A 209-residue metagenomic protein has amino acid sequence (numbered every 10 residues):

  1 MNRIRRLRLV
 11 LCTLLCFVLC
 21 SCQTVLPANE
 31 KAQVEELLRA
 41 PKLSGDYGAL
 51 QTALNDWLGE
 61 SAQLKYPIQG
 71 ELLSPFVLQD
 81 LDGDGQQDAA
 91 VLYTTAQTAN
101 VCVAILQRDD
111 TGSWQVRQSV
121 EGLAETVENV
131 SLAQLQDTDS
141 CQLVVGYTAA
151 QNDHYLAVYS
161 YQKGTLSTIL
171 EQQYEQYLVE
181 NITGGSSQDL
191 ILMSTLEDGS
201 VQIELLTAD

Functional and structural regions predicted by a protein language model:
M1-N2: N-terminal hydrophobic targeting signals that begin at the initiator methionine
R5-L26: Sec-dependent N-terminal signal peptides of Gram-positive bacterial secreted proteins and lipoproteins
C22-D209: Beta-propeller-forming repeat regions
